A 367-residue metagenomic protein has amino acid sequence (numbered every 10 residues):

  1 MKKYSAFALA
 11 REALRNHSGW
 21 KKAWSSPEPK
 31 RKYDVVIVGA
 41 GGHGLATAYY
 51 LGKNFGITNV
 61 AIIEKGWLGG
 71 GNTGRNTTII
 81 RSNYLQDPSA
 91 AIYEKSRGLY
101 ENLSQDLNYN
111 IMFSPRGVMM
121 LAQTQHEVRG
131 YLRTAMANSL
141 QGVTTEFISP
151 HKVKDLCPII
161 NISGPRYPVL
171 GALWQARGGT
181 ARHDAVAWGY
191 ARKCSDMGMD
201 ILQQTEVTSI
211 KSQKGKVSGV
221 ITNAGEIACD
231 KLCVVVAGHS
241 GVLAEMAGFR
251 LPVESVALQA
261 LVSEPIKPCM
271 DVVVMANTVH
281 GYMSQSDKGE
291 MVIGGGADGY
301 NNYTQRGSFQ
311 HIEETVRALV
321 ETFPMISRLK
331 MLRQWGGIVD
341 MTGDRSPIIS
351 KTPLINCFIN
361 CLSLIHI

Functional and structural regions predicted by a protein language model:
M1-V35, K53-I57: Extreme N-terminal leader/targeting segments of oxidoreductases
S25, P29-K32, I111-M120, Q141 (+3 more regions): Helix-loop-beta segment of a Rossmann-like dinucleotide-binding subdomain
A40-H43, K65: Glycine-rich Rossmann-fold phosphate-binding loop(s) that bind the pyrophosphate of adenine dinucleotide cofactors
A46, R81-N83, D87, K95 (+2 more regions): Flavin-dependent oxidoreductases
G52-T73: Glycine-rich FAD pyrophosphate-binding loop
T77-I159, G281, A318-V320: Dinucleotide-binding Rossmann-like beta1-alpha1 core, especially the glycine-rich loop that anchors the ADP
L173-K231: Helical element adjacent to the flavin cofactor pocket in flavoenzyme catalytic cores
E321-I365: C-terminal catalytic lobe of FAD-dependent flavoproteins
